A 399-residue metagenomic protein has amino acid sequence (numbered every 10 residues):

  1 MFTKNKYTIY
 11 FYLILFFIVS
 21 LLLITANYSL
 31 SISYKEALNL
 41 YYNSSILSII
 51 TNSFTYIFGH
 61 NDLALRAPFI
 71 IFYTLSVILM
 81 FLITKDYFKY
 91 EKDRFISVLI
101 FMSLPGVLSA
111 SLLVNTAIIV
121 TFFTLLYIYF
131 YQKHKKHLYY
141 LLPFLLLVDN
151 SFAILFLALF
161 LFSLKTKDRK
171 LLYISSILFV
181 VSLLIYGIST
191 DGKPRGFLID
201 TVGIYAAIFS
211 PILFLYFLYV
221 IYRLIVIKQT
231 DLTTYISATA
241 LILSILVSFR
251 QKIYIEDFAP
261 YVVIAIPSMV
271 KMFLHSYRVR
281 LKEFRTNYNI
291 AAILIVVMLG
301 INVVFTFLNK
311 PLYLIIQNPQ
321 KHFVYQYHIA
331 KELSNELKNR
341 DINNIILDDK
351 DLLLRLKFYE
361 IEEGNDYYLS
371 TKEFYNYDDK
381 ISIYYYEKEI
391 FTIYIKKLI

Functional and structural regions predicted by a protein language model:
A67-Y87: Transmembrane-helix motifs of polytopic, lipid-linked glycan transferases
M80-S103, T121: Transmembrane-helix signature of polytopic, membrane-embedded enzymes that assemble or transfer cell-envelope glycans
L82, I119-H137: Specific aromatic-rich, kink-prone transmembrane helix
S109-A117: Short acidic/glycine- and proline-prone juxtamembrane loop motifs at membrane-interface regions of multi-pass membrane
H137-A153, A158-F162, S244-I245: Membrane-interface alpha helices of multi-pass inner-membrane proteins
K252-L281, R285: Hydrophobic/aromatic-rich transmembrane helices and adjacent perimembrane loops
Y277-N309: Signature aromatic-anchored transmembrane alpha helix within multi-pass, membrane-resident enzymes that catalyze glycan
F305-E389: Short periplasmic/luminal acceptor-recognition loop of GT-C membrane glycosyltransferases, typified by
